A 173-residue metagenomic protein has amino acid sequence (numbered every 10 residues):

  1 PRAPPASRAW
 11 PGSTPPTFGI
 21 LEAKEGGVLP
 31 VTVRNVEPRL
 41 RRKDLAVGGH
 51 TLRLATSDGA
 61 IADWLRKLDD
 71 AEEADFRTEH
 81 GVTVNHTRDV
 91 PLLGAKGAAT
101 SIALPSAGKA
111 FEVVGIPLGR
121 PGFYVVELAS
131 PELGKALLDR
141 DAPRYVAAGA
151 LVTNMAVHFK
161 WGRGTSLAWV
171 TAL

Functional and structural regions predicted by a protein language model:
P1-L173: N-terminal, cleavable Sec-dependent signal peptides of secreted/periplasmic/extracellular proteins
